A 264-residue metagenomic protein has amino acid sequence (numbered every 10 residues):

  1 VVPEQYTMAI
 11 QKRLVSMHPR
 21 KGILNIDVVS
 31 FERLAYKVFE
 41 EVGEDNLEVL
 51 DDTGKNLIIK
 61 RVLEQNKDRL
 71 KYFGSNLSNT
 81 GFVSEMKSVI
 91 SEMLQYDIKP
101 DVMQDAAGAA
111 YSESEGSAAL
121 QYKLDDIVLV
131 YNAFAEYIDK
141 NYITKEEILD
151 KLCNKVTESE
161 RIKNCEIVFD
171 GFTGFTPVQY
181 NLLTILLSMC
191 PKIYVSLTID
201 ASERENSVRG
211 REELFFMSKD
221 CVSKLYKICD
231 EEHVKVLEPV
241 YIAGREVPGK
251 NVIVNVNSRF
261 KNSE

Functional and structural regions predicted by a protein language model:
V1-V2, V28, V168, K192-L197: Structural recognition of the conserved hydrophobic beta-strand(s) that form the central parallel beta-sheet of P-loop
V2-D105, A118: Conserved P-loop NTPase-based nucleic-acid remodeling module centered on helicase motor cores
Q5-Y6, R33, I138, G171-T176 (+1 more regions): Short, flexible loop/turn elements at secondary-structure junctions
R13-L14, V62, F134, L152-C153 (+3 more regions): Structural preference for long, well-ordered alpha-helical segments in enzyme cores
H18, V42, V156, L186 (+2 more regions): Active-site catalytic pocket residues across diverse enzymes, especially alpha/beta-hydrolases
K21-I26, K163-N164, C190-I193: Short glycine-/polar-rich loops that comprise or flank the Walker A/P-loop and associated switch/sensor motifs
Q65-G171, V178, L182, E205-E212 (+1 more regions): Accessory N-terminal region flanking or inserted into the helicase ATPase core in nucleic-acid motor proteins
Q179-E264: Conserved RecA-like helicase ATPase core segment that couples NTP binding/hydrolysis to strand translocation
